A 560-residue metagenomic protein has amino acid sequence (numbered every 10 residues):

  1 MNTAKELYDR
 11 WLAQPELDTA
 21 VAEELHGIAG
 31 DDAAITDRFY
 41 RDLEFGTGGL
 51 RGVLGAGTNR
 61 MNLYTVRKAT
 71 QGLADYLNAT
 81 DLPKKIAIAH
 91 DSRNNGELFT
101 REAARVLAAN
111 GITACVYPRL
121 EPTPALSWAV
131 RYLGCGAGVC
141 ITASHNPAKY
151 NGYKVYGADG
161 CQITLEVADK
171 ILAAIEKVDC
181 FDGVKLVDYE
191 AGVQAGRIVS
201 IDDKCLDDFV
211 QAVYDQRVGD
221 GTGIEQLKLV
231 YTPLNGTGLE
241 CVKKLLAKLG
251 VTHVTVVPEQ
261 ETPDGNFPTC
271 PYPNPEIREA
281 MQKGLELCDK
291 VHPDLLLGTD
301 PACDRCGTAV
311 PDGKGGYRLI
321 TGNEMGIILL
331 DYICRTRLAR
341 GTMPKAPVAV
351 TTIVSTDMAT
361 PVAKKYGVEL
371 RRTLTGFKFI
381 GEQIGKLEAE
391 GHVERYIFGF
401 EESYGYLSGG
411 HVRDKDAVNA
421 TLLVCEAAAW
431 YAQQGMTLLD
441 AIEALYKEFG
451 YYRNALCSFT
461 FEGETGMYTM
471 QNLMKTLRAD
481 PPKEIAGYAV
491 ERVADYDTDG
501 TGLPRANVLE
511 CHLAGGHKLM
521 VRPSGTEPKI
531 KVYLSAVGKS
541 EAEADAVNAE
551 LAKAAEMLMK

Functional and structural regions predicted by a protein language model:
T3-A103, N110, A191-V193, I198-Q226 (+1 more regions): An N-terminal, well-structured beta->alpha segment
L12, E16, A34-F39, L43 (+2 more regions): Gly/Ser/Thr-enriched, mixed-charge loops and adjacent short helices that form phosphate/oxyanion-binding elements
F39-N59, A143-S144, P233-C241, L245 (+4 more regions): Conserved phosphate/anionic-ligand binding catalytic regions in large, soluble enzymes, centered on
K85-D91, K228-Y231, E240, L407 (+1 more regions): Short glycine-rich or small-residue beta-strand-to-loop segments that form or flank ligand, phosphate, metal/Fe-S
A87-Y150, K248-T308: N-terminal small/polar loop signature for handling phosphorylated ligands or for N-terminal nucleophile
Y156-L186, N323-P347, T351-V362, A417: Glycine-rich phosphate-binding loop plus the immediately following alpha-helix
D289, P293-L295, G316-R318, T336-R522 (+3 more regions): Phosphate-binding and adjacent anionic-ligand microenvironments
